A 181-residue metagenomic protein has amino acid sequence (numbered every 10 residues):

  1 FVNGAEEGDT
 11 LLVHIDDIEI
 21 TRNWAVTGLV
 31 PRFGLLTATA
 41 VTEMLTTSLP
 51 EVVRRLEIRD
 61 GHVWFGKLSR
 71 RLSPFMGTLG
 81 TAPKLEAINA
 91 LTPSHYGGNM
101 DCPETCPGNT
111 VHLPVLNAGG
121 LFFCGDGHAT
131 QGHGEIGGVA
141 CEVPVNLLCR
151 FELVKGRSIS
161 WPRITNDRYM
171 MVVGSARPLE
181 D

Functional and structural regions predicted by a protein language model:
F1-G4, E104: Residue-level "contact hotspot" at macromolecular interaction interfaces
G4-E6, I15-E19, N117: Short glycine-rich, polar/acidic loop-and-turn segments at beta strand-coil junctions
A5-G8, G108: Loop/turn positions that initiate beta-strands
E7, I20, V63, G120 (+1 more regions): Generic "edge-of-domain/loop-turn" microfeature
G8-T10, N146: A general secondary-structure signal for short beta-strands and their flanking turns/coil in non-transmembrane regions
T10-V13, L113: A generic structural signal for residues embedded in beta-strands
D17-P107, H112: Intrinsically disordered, low-complexity linker/loop segments enriched in Gly/Pro and charged/polar residues
L72-N99, P103-D181: Conserved mixed alpha/beta catalytic, RNA-binding, or beta-rich assembly cores of soluble enzyme, regulatory
